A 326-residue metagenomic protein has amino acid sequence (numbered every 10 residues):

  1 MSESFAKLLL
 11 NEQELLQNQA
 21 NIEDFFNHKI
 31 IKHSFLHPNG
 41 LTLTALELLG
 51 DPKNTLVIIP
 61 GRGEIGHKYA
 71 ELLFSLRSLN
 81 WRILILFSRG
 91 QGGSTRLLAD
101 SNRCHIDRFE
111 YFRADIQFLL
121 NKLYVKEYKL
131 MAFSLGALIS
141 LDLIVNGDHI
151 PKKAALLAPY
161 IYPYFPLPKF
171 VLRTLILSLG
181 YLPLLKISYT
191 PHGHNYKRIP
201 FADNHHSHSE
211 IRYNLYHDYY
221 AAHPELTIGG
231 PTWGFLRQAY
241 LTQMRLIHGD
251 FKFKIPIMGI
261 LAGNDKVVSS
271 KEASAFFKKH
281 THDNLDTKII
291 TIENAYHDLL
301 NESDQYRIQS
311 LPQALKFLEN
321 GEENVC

Functional and structural regions predicted by a protein language model:
M1-L36, L41-L48: An N-terminal hydrophobic leader/cap segment in hydrolases
G61-E64: Active-site glycine-rich loops that stabilize anionic/oxyanionic intermediates across multiple enzyme folds
G66, L73-A99: Conserved alpha/beta-hydrolase
C104-K122: Alpha/beta-hydrolase active-site loop
L135, S140-P224: Alpha/beta-hydrolase-fold enzymes
F253, G259-L261, D265: Short beta-strand/loop motif that positions the catalytic acidic residue of the alpha/beta-hydrolase fold
K266-E272: Conserved alpha/beta-hydrolase "acid-adjacent" motif
N284-C326: Catalytic active-site module of serine/aspartate enzymes centered on a nucleophile-bearing elbow/loop
